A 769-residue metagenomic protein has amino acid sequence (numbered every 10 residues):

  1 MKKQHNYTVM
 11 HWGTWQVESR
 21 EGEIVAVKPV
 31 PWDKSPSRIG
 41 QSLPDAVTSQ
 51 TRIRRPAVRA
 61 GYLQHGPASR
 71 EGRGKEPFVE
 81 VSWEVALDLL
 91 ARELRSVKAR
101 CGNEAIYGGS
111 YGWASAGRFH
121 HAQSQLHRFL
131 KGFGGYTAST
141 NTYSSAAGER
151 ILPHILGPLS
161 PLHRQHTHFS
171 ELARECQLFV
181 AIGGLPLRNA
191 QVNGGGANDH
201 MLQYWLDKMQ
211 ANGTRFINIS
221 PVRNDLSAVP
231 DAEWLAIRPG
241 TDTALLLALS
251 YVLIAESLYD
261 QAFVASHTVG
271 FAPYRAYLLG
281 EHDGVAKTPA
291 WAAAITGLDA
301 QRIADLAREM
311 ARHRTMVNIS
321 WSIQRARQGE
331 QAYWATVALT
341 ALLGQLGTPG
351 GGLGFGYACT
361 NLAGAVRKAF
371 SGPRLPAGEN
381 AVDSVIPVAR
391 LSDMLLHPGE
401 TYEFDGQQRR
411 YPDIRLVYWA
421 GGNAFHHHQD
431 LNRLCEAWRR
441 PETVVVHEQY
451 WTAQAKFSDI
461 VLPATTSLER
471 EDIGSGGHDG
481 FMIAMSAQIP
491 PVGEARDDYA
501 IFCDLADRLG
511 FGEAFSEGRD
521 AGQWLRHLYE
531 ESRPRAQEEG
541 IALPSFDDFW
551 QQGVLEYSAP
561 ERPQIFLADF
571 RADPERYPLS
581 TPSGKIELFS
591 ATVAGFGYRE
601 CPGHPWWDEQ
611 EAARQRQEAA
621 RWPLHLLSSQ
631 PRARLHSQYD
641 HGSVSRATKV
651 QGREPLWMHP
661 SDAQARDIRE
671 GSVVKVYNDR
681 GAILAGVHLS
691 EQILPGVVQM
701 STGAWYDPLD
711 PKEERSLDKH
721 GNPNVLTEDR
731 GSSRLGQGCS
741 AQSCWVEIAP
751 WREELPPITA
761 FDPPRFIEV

Functional and structural regions predicted by a protein language model:
M1-L258, P708-V769: N-terminal export/assembly segments and adjacent metallocofactor-ligating motifs of anaerobic energy-metabolism
K3-Q4, V9, E442-T443, Q449-Y450 (+3 more regions): Phosphate/diphosphate-binding loops
Y62-V85, Y251, L258-A300, N380 (+6 more regions): N-terminal leader/propeptide and maturation segments of large enzyme subunits in energy/redox metabolism and hydrolases
A122-D207, N212-I219, T243-A244, T340-K456 (+3 more regions): Extended redox/cofactor-interaction regions of prokaryotic respiratory oxidoreductases
Q210-N218, V222-R312: Long, well-ordered, tryptophan-enriched scaffold segments
P230-I237, T465-L468, G480-V492, S643: Short beta-alpha connecting loops at secondary-structure transitions that line or flank enzyme active sites
L249, G270-H397: Active-site phosphate/pyrophosphate-binding segments
D498-Q552, S637, H641-W657, S661-V769: Long, contiguous, secondary-structure-rich segments that constitute the structural scaffold of globular domains
